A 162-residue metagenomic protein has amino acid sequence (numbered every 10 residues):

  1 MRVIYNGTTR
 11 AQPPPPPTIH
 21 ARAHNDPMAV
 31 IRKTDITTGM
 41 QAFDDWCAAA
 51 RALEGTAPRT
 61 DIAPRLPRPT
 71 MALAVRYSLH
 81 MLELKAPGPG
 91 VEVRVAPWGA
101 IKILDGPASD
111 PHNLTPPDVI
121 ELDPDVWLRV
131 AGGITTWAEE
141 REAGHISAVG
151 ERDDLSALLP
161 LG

Functional and structural regions predicted by a protein language model:
R2-T9, I19-G162: Feature captures hydrophobic
P13: Cationic, low-complexity basic patches in intrinsically disordered or flexible, solvent-exposed regions
